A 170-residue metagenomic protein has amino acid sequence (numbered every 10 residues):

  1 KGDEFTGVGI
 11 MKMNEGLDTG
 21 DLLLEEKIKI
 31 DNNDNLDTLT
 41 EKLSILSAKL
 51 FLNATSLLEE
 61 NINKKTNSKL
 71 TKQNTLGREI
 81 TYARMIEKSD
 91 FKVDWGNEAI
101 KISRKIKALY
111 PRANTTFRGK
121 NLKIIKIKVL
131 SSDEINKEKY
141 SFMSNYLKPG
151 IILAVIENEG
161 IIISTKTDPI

Functional and structural regions predicted by a protein language model:
K1-I80: Donor/substrate-binding cores of folate-linked one-carbon enzymes
T6-G9, L36, S44-A48, A54 (+5 more regions): Small-side-chain structural scaffolding
M11-M13, M85, M143: Detector for methionine-enriched segments
L22, R84-M85, P169: Short hydrophobic/aromatic segments of transmembrane alpha-helices and their interfaces
L57-F117: Active-site-lining helix/loop region of Rossmann-like oxidoreductase modules
D90-I170: An anion-binding loop in the catalytic cleft
